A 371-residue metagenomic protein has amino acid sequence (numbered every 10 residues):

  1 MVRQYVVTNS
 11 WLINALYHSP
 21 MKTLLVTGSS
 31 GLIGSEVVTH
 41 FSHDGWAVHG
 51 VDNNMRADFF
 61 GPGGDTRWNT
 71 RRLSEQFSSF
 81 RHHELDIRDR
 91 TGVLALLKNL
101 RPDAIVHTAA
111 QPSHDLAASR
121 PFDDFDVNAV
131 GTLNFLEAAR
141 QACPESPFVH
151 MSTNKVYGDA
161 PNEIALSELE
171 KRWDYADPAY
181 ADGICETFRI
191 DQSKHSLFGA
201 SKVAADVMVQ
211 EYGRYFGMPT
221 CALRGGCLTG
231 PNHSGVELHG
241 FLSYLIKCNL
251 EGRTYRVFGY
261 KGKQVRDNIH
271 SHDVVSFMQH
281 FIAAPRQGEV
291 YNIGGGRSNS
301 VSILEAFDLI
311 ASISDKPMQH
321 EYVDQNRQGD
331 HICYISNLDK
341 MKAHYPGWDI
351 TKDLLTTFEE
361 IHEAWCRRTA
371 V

Functional and structural regions predicted by a protein language model:
S10-G226, W365: N-terminal Rossmann-like NAD(P)+-binding domain of SDR-like oxidoreductases, especially those catalyzing
Y17, K22, H43-W46, D339 (+1 more regions): Amphipathic terminal alpha-helices
T70-S78, R172-F188, I246-F258, A284 (+2 more regions): A short C-terminal helix-loop "cap" of Rossmann-like NAD(P)-dependent dehydrogenase/epimerase domains
G92, N134-E137, N268, D273-S276 (+1 more regions): Conserved mid-core alpha-helix of short-chain dehydrogenase/reductase
V203, F216-P219, T229-Y244, E251-R253 (+6 more regions): Glycine/proline-rich active-site loop of Rossmann-fold NAD(P)-dependent oxidoreductases
Y260, V290-Y291, L304-F307, D315-C333: C-terminal "lid/loop" region of Rossmann-like NAD(P)-dependent oxidoreductases
S271, V290, N326-D349: Conserved C-terminal active-site "lid" loop/helix of NAD(P)H-dependent oxidoreductases that clamps the redox cofactor
V274, M278, I293, I303-A306 (+2 more regions): Non-catalytic, hydrophobic alpha-helical segments
